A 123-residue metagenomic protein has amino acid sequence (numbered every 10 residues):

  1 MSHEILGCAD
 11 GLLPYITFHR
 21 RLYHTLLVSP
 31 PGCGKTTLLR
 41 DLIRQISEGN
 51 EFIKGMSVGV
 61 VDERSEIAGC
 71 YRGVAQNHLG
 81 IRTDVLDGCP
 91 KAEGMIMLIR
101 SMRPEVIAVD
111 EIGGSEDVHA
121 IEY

Functional and structural regions predicted by a protein language model:
M1-H24: P-loop NTP-binding catalytic core
G7-D10, V85-E93, I112-G113: A general structural motif
L27: Hydrophobic anchor at the beta1->P-loop junction of P-loop NTPases
P31: The conserved Walker
K35: Conserved lysine of the Walker
L38, L42: Hydrophobic positions on the alpha1 helix immediately C-terminal to the Walker A/P-loop
S47-L98: P-loop NTPase switch/communication element
M102-Y123: Conserved P-loop NTPase nucleotide-binding/switch module
